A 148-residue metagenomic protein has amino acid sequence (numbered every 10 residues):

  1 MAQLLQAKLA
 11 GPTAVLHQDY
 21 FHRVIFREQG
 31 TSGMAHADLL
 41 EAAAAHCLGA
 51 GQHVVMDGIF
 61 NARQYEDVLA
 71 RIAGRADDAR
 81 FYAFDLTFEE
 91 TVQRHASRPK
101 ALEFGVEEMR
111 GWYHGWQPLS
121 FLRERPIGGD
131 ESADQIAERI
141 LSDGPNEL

Functional and structural regions predicted by a protein language model:
Q3-A50: Conserved substrate/cofactor phosphate-moiety recognition/catalytic segment in nucleotide-dependent phosphotransferases
T13-V15, A79-A83, E124-P126: Conserved beta-strand scaffold positions in the cores of enzyme catalytic domains, especially in NTP/NDP-utilizing
A45-G49, G74-D77, P118-L119: Conserved catalytic network of the ASCE P-loop NTPase/AAA+ motor domain
A50-M56: Loop/turn-to-beta-strand initiation segments
G58-F60, L86: Short strand-turn motif at the edge of the Rossmann-like AdoMet-binding core
Q64-A79: Short, electropositive alpha-helical surface patch
R75-R94: Conserved phosphate-donor/acceptor-positioning beta-strand/loop module used by diverse small-molecule
S97-L148: Small-molecule kinase domains that catalyze NTP-dependent phosphoryl transfer to phosphate-bearing small molecules
